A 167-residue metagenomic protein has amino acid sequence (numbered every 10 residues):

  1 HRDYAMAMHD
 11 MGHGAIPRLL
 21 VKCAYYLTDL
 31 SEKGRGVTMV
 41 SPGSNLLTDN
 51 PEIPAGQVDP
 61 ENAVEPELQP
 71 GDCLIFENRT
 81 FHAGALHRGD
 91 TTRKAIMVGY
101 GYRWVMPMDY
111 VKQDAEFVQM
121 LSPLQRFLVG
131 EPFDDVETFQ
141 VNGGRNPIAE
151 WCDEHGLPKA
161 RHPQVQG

Functional and structural regions predicted by a protein language model:
H1-P66, V105-D114: Catalytic core of non-heme Fe(II) oxygenases with the double-stranded beta-helix
L47-I75, R79-T80, A85-G167: Conserved double-stranded beta-helix
